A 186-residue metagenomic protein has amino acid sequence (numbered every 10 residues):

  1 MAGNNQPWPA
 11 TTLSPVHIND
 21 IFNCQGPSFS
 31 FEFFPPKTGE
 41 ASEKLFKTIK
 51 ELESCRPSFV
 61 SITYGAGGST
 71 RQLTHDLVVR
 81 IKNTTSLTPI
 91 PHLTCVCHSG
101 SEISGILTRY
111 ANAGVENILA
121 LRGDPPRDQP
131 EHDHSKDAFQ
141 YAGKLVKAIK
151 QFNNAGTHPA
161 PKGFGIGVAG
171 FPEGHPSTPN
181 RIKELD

Functional and structural regions predicted by a protein language model:
A2, P7, Q72, A111-A113: An N-terminal assembly and electron-transfer interface module characteristic of large anaerobic redox and radical
A2-N5, A10-T11, E53, G67 (+1 more regions): Positively charged, amphipathic and often flexible ligand-engagement surfaces
A2-S42: An N-cap/entry alpha-helix motif that binds or orients negatively charged groups
A10-N19, S42-E51, C55, G68-L87: Glycine-rich, positively charged N-terminal anion/phosphate-binding segment
C24-S28, K37-V60, T84, G100 (+1 more regions): Alpha/beta enzyme core
S30-P35, V60-G65, I90-T94: Short glycine-rich or small-residue beta-strand-to-loop segments that form or flank ligand, phosphate, metal/Fe-S
A66, V96, D124-P125: Conserved beta-strand edge residues that scaffold enzyme active sites
R71-L107, E116: Metabolite-binding pocket within alpha/beta catalytic cores that recognizes anionic/polar moieties
